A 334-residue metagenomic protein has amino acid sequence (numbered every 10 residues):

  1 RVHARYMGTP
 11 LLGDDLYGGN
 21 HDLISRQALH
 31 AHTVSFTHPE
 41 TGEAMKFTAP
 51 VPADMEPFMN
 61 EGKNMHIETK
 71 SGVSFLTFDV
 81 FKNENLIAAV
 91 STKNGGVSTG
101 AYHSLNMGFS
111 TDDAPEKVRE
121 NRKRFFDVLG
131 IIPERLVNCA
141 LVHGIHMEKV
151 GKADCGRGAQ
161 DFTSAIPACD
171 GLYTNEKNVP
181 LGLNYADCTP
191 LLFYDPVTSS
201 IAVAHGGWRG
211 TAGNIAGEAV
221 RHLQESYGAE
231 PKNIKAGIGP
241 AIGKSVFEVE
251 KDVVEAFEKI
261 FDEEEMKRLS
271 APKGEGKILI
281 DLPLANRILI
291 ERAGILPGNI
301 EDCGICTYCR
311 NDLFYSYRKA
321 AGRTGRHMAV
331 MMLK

Functional and structural regions predicted by a protein language model:
H3-N64: Pseudouridine synthases involved in rRNA/tRNA modification
M65-K334: Active-site microenvironment for binding and transforming phosphate-containing groups
